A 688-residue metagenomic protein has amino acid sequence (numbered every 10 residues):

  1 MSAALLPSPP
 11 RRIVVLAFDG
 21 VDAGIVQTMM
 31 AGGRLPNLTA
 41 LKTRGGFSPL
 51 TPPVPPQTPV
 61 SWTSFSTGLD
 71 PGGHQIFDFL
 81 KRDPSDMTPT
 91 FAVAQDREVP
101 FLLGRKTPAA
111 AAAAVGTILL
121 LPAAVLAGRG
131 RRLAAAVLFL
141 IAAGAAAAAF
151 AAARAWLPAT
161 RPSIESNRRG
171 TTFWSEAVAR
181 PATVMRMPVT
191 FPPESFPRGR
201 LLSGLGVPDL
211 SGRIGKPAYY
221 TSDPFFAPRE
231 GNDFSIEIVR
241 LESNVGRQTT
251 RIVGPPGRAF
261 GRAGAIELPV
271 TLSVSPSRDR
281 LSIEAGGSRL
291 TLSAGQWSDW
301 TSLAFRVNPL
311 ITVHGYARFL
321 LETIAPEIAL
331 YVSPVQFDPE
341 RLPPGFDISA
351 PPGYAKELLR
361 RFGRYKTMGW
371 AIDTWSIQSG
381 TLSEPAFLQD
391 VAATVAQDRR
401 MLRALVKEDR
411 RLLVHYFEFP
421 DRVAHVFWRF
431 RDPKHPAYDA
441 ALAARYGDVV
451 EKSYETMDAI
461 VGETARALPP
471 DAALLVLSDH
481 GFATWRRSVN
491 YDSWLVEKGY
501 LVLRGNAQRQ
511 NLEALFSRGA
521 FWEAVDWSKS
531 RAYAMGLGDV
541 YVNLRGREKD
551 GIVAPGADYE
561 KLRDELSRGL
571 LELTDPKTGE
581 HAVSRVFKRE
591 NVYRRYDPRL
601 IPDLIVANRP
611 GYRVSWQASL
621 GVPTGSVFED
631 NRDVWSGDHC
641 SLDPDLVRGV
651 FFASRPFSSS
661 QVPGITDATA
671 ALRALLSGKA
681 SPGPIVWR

Functional and structural regions predicted by a protein language model:
S2-S8, G24-V26, L388-L413, V423 (+3 more regions): A long, amphipathic alpha-helix that forms part of the scaffold/cap immediately adjacent to metal-dependent active
P7-R11, F18, G33, T43-T51 (+7 more regions): Secreted, luminal/periplasmic, and some membrane-associated catalytic domains that remodel anionic oxygen-ester
P10-Q27, A40-K42, F65, E176-A177 (+9 more regions): Beta-strand elements within well-structured catalytic alpha/beta cores of enzymes that handle phosphate/sulfate esters
R34-L38: Active-site-surrounding "flap" and adjacent substrate/cofactor-binding loops of secreted or lumenal enzymes, prototyped
A114-L140: Cytosolic-side transmembrane helix boundary signature
G353-Y365, F417-F430: Short, solvent-exposed beta-strand-terminating loops
E408, S517-V525, F628-S636: Conserved alpha/beta core surface patches that mediate binding of polyanionic ligands
G611-S659, A668: Low-complexity, glycine/alanine/valine/leucine- and proline-rich hydrophobic stretches
